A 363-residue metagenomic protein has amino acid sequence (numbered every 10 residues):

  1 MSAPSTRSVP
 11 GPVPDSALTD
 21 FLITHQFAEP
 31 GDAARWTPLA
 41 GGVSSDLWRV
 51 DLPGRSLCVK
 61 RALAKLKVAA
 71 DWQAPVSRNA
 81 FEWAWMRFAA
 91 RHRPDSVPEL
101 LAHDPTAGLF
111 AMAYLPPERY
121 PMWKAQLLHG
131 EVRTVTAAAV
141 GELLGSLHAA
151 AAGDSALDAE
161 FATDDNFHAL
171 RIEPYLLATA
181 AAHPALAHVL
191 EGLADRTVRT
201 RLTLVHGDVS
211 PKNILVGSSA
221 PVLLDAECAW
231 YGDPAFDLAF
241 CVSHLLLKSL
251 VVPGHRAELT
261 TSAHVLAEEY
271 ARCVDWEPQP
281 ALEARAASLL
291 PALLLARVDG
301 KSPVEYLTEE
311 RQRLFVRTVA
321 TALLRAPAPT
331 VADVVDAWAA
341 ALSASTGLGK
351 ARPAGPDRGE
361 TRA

Functional and structural regions predicted by a protein language model:
S2-W36: Juxta-kinase regulatory segment immediately upstream of eukaryotic protein kinase catalytic domains
P4-S5, V9-P14, A113, L147-R196 (+1 more regions): Active-site catalytic-loop/activation-segment of kinase and kinase-like phosphoryl-transfer enzymes
Q26-A34, E82, A187-R199: Short Pro/Gly-enriched beta-strand edge/turn motifs at strand-loop
T37-V59, G192-L238: Active-site acidic catalytic loop and adjacent metal/ATP-binding pocket of ATP-dependent phosphoryl transfer enzymes
L39, S44-A156: ATP-binding pocket architecture of kinase catalytic cores
L66-K67, R119, I214, Y231-D233 (+1 more regions): Conserved protein kinase catalytic core
A84, A235-E277, L290-T308: Active-site activation/catalytic loop segments of kinase-like enzymes and analogous catalytic loops in related
G254-A257, A271-R272, L293-P353, D357-A363: ATP/Mg2+ or Mg2+-diphosphate-binding catalytic cores that bind nucleotide phosphates or diphosphates via glycine-rich
